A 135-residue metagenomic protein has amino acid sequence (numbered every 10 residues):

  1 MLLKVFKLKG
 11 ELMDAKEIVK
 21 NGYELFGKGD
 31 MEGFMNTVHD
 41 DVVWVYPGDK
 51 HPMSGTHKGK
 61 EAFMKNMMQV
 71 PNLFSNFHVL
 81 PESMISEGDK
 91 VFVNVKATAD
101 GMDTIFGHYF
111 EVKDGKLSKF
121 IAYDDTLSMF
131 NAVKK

Functional and structural regions predicted by a protein language model:
L2-K135: C-terminal and inter-domain tail/linker signature
